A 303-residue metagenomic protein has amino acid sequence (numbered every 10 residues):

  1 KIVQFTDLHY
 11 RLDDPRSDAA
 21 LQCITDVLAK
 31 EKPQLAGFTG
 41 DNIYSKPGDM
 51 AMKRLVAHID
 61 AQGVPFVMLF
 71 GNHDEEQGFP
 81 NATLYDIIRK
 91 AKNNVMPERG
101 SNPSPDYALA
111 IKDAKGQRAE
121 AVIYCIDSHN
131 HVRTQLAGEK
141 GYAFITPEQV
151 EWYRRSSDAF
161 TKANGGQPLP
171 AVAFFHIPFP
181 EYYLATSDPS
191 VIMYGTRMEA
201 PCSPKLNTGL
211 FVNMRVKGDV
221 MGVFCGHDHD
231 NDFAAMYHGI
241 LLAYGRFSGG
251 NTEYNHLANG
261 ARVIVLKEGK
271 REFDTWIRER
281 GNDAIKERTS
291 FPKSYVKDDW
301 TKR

Functional and structural regions predicted by a protein language model:
K1-L12, E120-R133, F174, L241-F247: Active-site-proximal beta-strand elements of phosphoester/diester hydrolases
K1-L55: N-terminal active-site segment of His-dependent metallophosphoesterases
D7, I24, A36, D41 (+8 more regions): Divalent metal-coordination and catalytic microenvironments
R11-D13, Y44-P47, M68-P80, H131-T134 (+3 more regions): Active-site environment of divalent metal-dependent phosphoester hydrolases
A19, C23-D26, M50, R54 (+10 more regions): Extracytoplasmic/secreted proteins, especially bacterial periplasmic and envelope-associated proteins
K32-Q34, V122-Y124, A137-D232, D299: His/acidic metal-ligating clusters that form di-metal
K53-G165, V263-V265: Extended active-site neighborhood of metal-dependent phosphoesterases/phosphodiesterases
A108-K112, Q117, I123, L210-K217 (+1 more regions): Binuclear metal-dependent phosphoesterase catalytic core
